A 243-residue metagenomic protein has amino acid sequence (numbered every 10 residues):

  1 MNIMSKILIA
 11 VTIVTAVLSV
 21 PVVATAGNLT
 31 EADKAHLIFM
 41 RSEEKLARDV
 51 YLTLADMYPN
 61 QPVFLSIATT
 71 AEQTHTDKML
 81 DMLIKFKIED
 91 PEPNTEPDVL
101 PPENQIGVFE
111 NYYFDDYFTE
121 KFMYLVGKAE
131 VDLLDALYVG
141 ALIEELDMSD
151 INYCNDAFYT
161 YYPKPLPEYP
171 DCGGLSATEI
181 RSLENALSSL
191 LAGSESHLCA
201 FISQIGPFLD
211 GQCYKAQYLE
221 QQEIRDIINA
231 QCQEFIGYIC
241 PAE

Functional and structural regions predicted by a protein language model:
M1-V11: Bacterial N-terminal signal peptides that target proteins for export
T12-A16: Hydrophobic membrane-insertion alpha-helices, especially the h-region of bacterial N-terminal signal peptides
V17-A24: C-terminal segment of classical bacterial N-terminal signal peptides
G27-E243: All-alpha RGS (Regulator of G-protein Signaling) helical domain and cognate RGS-like helical scaffolds
